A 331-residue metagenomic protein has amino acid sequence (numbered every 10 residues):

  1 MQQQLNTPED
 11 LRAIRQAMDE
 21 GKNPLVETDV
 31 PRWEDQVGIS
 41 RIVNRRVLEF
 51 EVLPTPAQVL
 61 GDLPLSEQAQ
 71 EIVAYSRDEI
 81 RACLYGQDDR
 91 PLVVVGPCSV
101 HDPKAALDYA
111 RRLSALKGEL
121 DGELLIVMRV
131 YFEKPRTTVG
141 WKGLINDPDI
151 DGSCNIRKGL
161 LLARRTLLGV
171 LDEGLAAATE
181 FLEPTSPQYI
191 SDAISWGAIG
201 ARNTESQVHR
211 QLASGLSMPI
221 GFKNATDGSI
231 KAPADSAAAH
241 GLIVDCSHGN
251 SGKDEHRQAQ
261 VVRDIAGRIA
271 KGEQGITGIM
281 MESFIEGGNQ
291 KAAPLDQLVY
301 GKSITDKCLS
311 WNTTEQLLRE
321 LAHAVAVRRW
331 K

Functional and structural regions predicted by a protein language model:
M1-R32: Intrinsically disordered, low-structural-confidence terminal and linker regions
L25-D29, G38-V43, A110, E123-A239 (+7 more regions): Active-site-facing alpha/beta catalytic cores
V43-L84: N- or domain-start disorder-to-order transition segments that initiate the globular core
V73, V94, A238-A239, C308: Conserved alpha/beta-domain cores
L92-A105, D306: Conserved phosphate/anionic-ligand binding catalytic regions in large, soluble enzymes, centered on
G96, V244, S310: Conserved, mostly hydrophobic/aromatic
S114-A115: N-terminal intrinsically disordered, cationic/polar leader segments that include organellar targeting peptides
A270-K331: Active-site or pore-adjacent capping/gating segments
